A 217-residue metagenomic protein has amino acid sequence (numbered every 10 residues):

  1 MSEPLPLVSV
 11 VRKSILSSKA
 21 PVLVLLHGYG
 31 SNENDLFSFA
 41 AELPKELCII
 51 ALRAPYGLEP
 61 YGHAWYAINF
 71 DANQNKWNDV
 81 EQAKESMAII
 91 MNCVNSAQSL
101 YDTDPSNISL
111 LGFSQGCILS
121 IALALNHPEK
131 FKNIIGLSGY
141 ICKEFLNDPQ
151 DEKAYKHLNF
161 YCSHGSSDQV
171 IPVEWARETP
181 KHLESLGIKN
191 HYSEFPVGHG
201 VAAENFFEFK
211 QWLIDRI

Functional and structural regions predicted by a protein language model:
L5-T103: Serine-hydrolase catalytic machinery in alpha/beta-hydrolase-like enzymes
H27-Y29, L111-F113, G165: Conserved alpha/beta-hydrolase "nucleophile elbow" surrounding the catalytic nucleophile
S38, A122-N126: Active-site signature of alpha/beta-hydrolase-fold catalytic machinery across serine- and Asp/Cys-nucleophile hydrolases
R53, L111, L137-S138, F195: Alpha/beta-hydrolase-fold catalytic nucleophile elbow
D102-G112: Alpha/beta-hydrolase fold nucleophile elbow
G112-G116, S120: Gly/Ala-rich beta-loop-alpha elbow adjacent to hydrolase catalytic centers
E129-I141: A conserved short beta-strand
G139-I217: The feature captures the conserved acid-bearing segment of alpha/beta-hydrolase catalytic domains
